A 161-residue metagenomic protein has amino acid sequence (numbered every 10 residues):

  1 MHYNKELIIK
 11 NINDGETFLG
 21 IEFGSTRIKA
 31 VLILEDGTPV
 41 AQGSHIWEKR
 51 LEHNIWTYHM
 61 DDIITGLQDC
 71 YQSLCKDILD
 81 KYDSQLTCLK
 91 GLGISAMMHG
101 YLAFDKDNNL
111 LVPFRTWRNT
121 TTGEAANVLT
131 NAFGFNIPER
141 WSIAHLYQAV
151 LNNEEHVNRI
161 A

Functional and structural regions predicted by a protein language model:
M1-V112: N-terminal glycine/serine-rich phosphate-binding loop of ATP-dependent small-molecule kinases, especially carbohydrate
S73-A161: Glycine-rich phosphate-binding/catalytic subdomain of phosphoryl-transfer and nucleotide/sugar-phosphate-processing
